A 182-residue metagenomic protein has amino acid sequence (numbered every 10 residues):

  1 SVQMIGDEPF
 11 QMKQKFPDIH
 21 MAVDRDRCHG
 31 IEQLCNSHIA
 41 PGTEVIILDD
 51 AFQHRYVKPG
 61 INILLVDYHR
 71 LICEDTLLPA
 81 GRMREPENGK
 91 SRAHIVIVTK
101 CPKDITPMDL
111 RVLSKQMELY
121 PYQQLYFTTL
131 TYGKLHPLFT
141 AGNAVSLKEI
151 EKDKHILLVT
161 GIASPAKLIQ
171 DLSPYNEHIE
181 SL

Functional and structural regions predicted by a protein language model:
S1-P121, F127: Phosphate/Mg2+-binding loops and adjacent switch elements in nucleotide/diphosphate-handling enzyme cores
C28, H69-R70, Y132-K134, A163: Residue-level detector of flexible, active-site-proximal loop/helix-junction positions within diverse enzyme catalytic
L125-L135: Beta-strand-loop-alpha "switch" segments that mediate conformational coupling across diverse proteins
G133-A144: Acidic anion/phosphate-binding donor-loop and adjacent secondary structure in glycosyltransferase catalytic cores
G142-K154: Nucleotide-sugar donor-binding and catalytic loop/hinge architecture of NDP-sugar-dependent glycosyltransferases
E151-L182: Redox- and metal-dependent alpha/beta enzyme cores, enriched for Fe-S-associated oxidoreductases and cofactor-handling
